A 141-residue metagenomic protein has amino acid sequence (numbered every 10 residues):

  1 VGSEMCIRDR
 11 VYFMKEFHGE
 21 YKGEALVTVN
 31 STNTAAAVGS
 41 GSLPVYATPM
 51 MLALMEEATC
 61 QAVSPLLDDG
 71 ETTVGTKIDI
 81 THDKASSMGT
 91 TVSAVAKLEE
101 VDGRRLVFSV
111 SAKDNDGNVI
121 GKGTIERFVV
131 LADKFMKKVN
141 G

Functional and structural regions predicted by a protein language model:
V1-I7: Short, small-residue-biased leader/transition segments that mark boundaries at the very start of proteins
M14-T48: Catalytic strand-loop segment that frames the active site of acyl-thioester-processing enzymes
E16-H18, E24, V101-F108, N115-M136: C-terminal binding/interaction regions
G23-V27, I78-H82, A96, V110 (+1 more regions): A structural signal for short, well-ordered beta-strand segments
V29-S31, A37, E126-G141: Surface-exposed, gly/pro-biased binding rims or lids
C60-S93: Hydrophobic beta-strand-centered segment that forms part of the acyl-chain substrate-binding groove
I80-N115: Hydrophobic beta-sheet segments that form the core/acyl-binding groove of ACP/CoA-dependent acyl-chain-processing
